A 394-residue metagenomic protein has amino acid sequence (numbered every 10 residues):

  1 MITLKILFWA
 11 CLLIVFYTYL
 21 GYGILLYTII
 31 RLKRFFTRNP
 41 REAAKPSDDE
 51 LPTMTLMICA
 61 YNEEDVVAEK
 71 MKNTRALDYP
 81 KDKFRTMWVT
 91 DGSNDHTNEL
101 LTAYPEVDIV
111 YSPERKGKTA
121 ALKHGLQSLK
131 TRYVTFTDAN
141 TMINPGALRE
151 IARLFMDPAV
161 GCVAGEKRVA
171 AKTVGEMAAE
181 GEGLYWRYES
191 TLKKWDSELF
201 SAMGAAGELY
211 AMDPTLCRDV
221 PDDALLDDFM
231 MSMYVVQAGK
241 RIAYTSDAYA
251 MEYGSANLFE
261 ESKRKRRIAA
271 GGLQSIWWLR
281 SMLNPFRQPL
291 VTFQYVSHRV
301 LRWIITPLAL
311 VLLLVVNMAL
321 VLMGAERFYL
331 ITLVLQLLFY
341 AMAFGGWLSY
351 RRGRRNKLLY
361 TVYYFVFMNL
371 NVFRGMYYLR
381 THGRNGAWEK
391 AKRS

Functional and structural regions predicted by a protein language model:
M1-P46: N-terminal membrane-anchoring/stem segments of glycan-assembly enzymes
L32-K33, E252, R302-G383: Membrane-embedded multi-pass helical conduit in multi-pass membrane proteins, especially envelope-biosynthetic
P52-T55, R85, M230: Cell-envelope/extracellular polymer assembly enzymes that use nucleotide-activated donors
T55, N73, M87-N98, E114 (+1 more regions): A conserved acidic beta->alpha catalytic loop
V66-E69, N94-A103, G146: Acidic helix N-cap motif at the loop->helix transition within catalytic regions of sugar-transfer enzymes
K72-K83: Short, acidic, metal-binding catalytic loop of nucleotide-sugar glycosyltransferases
Y111-E114, A120-A121, Q127, T131-R132 (+2 more regions): Long helical/loop segments within the catalytic core of UDP-sugar-dependent glycosyltransferases, especially the large
F155-Y188, D223-D227, S232-H298, Y364 (+1 more regions): Catalytic donor/gating beta->alpha subdomain of glycosyltransferases that bind UDP-sugars
